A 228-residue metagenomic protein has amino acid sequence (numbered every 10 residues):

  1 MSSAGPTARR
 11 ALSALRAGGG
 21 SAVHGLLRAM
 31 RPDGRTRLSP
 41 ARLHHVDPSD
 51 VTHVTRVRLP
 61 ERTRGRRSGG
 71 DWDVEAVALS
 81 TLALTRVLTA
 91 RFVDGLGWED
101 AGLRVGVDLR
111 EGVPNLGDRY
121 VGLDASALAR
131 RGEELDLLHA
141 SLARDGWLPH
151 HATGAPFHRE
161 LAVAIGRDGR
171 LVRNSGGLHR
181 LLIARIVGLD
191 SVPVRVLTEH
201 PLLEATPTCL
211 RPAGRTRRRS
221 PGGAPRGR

Functional and structural regions predicted by a protein language model:
M1-H45: Membrane-proximal basic amphipathic "stem/tether" segments
A8, M30, R37-P40, G106-R173 (+1 more regions): Short alpha-helix boundary/capping and kink motifs at helix termini
T36-D73: Soluble, non-transmembrane catalytic domains of enzymes that act on hydrophobic metabolites at membranes
L59-R67, L79, A83, L88 (+1 more regions): A structural boundary/capping signal
G69-R119, L123-A125: Extended, charge-rich helix/loop segments that form flexible, surface "patches" used to engage negatively charged
I165-V187: A sequence-level detector for short glycine-anchored, His/Arg-bearing signature motifs that mark catalytic or binding
V192-V196: Short hydrophobic alpha-helical runs that function as membrane-insertion/retention elements
H200-R228: Amphipathic, charge-rich alpha-helical segments that serve as recognition/docking helices
